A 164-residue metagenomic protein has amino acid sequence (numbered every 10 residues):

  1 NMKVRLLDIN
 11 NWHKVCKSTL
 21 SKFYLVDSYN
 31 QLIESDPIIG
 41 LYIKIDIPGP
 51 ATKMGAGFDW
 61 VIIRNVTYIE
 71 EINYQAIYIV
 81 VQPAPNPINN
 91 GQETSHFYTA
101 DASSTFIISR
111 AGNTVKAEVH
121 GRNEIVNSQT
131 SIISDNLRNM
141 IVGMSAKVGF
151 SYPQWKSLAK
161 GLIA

Functional and structural regions predicted by a protein language model:
N1-I39, P48-G55, S95-A164: Mixed-charge, low-complexity intrinsically disordered regions
I38, F58-V61, A76: Short, well-structured alpha-helical interface segments that form or flank functional binding sites
I47-G49, Y68-I69: Short regulatory "switch" loops immediately downstream of catalytic or recognition motifs within protein catalytic
G55-I69: Short beta-strand-centered aromatic/proline hotspots
T67-A84: Short, solvent-exposed secondary-structure boundary/capping segments
N90-T94: Flexible, membrane-facing loop/turn or short amphipathic-helix motifs that contact lipid bilayers or gate lipid-binding
